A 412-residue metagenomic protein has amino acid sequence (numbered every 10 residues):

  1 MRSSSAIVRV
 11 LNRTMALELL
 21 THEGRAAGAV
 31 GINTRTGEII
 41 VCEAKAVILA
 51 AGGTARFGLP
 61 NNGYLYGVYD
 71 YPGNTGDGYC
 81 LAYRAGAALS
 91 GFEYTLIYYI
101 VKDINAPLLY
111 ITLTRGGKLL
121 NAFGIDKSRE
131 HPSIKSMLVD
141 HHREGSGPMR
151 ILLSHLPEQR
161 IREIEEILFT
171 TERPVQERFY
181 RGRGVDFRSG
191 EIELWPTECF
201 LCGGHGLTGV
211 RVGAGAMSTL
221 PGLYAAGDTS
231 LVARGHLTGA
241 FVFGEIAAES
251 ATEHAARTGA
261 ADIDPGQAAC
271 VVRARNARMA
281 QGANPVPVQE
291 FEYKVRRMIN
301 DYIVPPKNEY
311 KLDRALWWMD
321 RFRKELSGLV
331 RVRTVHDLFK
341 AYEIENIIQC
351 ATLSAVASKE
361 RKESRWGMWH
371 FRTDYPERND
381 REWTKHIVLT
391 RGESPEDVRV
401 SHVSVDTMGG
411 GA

Functional and structural regions predicted by a protein language model:
M1-L17, H22-R25, G91-H236, F241 (+1 more regions): Mobile, glycine/GP-rich and aromatic-enriched active-site lid/loop segments adjacent to catalytic centers
A29-N33: Short beta-strand segments that buttress and anchor functional surface loops
R35-A46, T219: Core beta-strand elements of the Rossmann-like FAD/NAD(P) dinucleotide-binding domain in flavoenzyme oxidoreductases
A44-A46, A50-A51, A226-G227, A357: Short, well-ordered coil/turn residues at beta-beta hairpins and beta-strand->alpha-helix junctions within
A46-A106, L237-S250: Glycine-rich loop(s) and the adjacent beta-strand/alpha-helix scaffold that form part
Y64-G67, D228-H236, N276-A280: Short beta-alpha connecting loops at secondary-structure transitions that line or flank enzyme active sites
A226-Q267: A conserved active-site cap/scaffold subdomain adjacent to cofactor or substrate pockets
A255-H336: Long, amphipathic alpha-helical stalk/connector segments used for oligomerization, subunit docking, or mechanical
